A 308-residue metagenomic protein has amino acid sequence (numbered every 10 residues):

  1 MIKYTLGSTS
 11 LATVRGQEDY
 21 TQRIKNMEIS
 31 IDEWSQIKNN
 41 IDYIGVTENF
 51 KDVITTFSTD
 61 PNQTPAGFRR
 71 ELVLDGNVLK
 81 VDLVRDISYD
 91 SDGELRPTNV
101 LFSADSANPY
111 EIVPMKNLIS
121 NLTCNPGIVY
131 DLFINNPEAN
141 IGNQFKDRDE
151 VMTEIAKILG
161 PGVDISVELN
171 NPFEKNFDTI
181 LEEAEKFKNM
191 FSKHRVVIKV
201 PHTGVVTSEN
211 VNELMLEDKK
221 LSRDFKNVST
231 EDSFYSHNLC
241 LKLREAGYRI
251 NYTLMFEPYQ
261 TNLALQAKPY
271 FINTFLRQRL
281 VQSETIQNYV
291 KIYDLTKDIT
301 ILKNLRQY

Functional and structural regions predicted by a protein language model:
M1-N99: Long, compositionally biased, glycine/small-hydrophobic-enriched stretches that function as flexible linkers, tethers
I24-F68, E209-E231, V290-Y308: Charged, glycine/proline-rich intrinsically disordered loops and linkers
T56-T64, K188-L214, P269-K297: Repeat-unit-sized solenoid/scaffold elements
F68-L83, T98, S103-F234: Active-site beta->alpha loop and helix N-cap motifs at the rims of alpha/beta catalytic domains
D90-G93, A107, L221, K242-L243: A generic structural signal for ordered alpha-helices
E94-R96, F191, L241: Solvent-exposed alpha-helices and their adjacent loops that cap or buttress functional pockets in soluble metabolic
M215-L241, A246-Y308: Catalytic alpha/beta core domains of metabolic enzymes, predominantly
